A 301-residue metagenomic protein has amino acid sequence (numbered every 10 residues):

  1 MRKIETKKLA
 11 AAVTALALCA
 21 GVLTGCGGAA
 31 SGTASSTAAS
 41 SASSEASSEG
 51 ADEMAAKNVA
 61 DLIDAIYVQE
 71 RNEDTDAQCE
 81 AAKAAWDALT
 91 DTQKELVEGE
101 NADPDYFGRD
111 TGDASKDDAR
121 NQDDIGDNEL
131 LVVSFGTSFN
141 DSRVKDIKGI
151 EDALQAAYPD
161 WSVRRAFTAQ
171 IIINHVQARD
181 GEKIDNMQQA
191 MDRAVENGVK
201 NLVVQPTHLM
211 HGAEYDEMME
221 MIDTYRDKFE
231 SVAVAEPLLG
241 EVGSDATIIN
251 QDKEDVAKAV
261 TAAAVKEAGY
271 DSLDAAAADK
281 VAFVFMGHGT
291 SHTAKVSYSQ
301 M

Functional and structural regions predicted by a protein language model:
M1-V13: Bacterial Sec-dependent N-terminal signal peptides
T14-V22: Hydrophobic core
L23, D91, P159-D160: Residue-level recognition of short, structured coil/turn motifs that connect secondary structure elements
L23-A38: Bacterial lipoprotein signal-peptidase II cleavage site
A34-M54: Post-signal peptide N-terminal segment of mature Sec-exported envelope proteins
E49-D110: Beta-rich interaction/scaffold domains
N101-M301: Active-site-proximal alpha-helix that buttresses catalytic centers in soluble enzyme cores
